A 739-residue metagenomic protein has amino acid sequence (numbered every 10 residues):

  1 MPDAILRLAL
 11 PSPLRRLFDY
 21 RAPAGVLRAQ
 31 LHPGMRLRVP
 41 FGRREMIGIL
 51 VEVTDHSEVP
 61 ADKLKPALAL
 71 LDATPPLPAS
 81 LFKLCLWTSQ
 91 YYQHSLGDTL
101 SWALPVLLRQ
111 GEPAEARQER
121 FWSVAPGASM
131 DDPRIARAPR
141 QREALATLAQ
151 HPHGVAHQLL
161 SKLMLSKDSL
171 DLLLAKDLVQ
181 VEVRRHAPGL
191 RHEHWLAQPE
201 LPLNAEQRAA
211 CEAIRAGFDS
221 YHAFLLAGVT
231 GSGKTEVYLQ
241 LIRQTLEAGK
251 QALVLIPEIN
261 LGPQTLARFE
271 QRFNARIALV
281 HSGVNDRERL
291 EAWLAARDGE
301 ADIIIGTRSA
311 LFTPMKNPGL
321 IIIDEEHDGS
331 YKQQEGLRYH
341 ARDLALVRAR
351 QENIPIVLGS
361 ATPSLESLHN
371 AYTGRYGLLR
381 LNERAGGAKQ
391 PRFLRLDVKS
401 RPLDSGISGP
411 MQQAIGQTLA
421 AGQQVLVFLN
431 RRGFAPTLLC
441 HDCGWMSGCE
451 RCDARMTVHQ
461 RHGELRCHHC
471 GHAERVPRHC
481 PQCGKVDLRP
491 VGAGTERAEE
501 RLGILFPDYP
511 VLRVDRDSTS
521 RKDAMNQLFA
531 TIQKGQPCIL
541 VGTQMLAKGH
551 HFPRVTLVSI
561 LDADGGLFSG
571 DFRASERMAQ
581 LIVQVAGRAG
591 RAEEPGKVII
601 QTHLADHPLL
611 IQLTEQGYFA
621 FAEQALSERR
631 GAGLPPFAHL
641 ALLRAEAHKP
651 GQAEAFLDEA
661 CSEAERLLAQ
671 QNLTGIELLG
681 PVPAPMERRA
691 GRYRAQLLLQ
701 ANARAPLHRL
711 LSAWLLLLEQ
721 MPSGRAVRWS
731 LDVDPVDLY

Functional and structural regions predicted by a protein language model:
M1-S360, S367, Y372-A388, A420 (+3 more regions): Accessory, non-ATPase domains that flank or precede helicase/AAA+ motor cores in DNA-metabolism machines
D3-L8, Y20, G48, F393 (+3 more regions): Small-residue-enriched segments and motifs
I5, L17, G651-R666: A short, contiguous, amphipathic alpha-helix enriched in charged residues
L86-S89, E499, G503, V583 (+2 more regions): Generic solvent-exposed, charged/amphipathic alpha-helical segments that serve as macromolecular interface scaffolds
Q198-N204, R208-E212, S220-E654, D658 (+3 more regions): Inter-lobe coupling/hinge segments of SF2-like helicase ATPases
L512, L668-A684, R725-V733: Short beta-strand elements
Q671, R689-Y693, L718: Nucleotide-binding motor/catalytic cores of P-loop/tubulin-like NTPases across gene-expression machines
G680-G691, D737: Short beta-strand/turn "edge" motifs
